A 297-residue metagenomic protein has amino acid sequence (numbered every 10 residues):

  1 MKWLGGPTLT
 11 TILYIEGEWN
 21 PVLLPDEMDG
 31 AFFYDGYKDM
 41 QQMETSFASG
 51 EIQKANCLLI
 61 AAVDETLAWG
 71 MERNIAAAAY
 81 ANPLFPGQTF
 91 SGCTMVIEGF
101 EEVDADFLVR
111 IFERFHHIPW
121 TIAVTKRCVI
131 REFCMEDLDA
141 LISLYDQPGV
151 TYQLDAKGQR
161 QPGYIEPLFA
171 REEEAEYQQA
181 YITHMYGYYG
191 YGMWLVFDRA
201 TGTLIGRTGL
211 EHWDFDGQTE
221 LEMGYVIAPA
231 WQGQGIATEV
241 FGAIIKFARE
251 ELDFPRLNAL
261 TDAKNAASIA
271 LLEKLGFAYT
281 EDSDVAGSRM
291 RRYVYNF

Functional and structural regions predicted by a protein language model:
M1-A123: Asp-based, Mg2+/Mn2+-dependent phosphohydrolase catalytic module
L4-Y14, M95-A230, G242-F247, E251 (+3 more regions): GNAT-family acyltransferases
W19, D64-E65, E136-D139, A266-A267: Short alpha-helical
L59, L257-T261: Conserved hydrophobic beta-strand within the GNAT/NAT acetyltransferase core sheet that lines the active-site cleft
A68, E72, T203, T238 (+1 more regions): Conserved active-site alpha-helix within GNAT-family acetyltransferase domains
